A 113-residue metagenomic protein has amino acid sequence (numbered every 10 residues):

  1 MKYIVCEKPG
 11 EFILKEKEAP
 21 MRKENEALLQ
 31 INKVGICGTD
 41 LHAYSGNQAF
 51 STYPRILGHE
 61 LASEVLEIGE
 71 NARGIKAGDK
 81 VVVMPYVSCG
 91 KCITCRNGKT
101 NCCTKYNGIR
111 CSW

Functional and structural regions predicted by a protein language model:
M1-K2: Extreme N-terminal starter segment of soluble prokaryotic enzymes
V5-E7, S45, R96: Residue-level signal for short segments within beta-strands and strand-turn junctions of well-structured beta-sheet
E7, E18-A19, T52-G58, I109-W113: Short Gly/Pro-enriched turn/cap motifs at secondary-structure boundaries
K8-G10, K23: Residue-level recognition of beta-strand termini and adjacent short loop/turns
G10-L14, G38-T39: Short N-terminal binding/cap micro-motifs at the start of the first secondary-structure element
P20-V34, N47-R96: Glycine-rich beta-strand-centered segment in the early N-terminal region that forms part of a ligand/cofactor-binding
T39-S45: Cytochrome P450 core scaffold surrounding the K-helix E-X-X-R motif and the conserved "meander" helix-loop region
G90-W113: NAD(P)H dinucleotide-binding glycine-rich loop of Rossmann-like/cofactor-binding domains, especially the beta1-alpha1
